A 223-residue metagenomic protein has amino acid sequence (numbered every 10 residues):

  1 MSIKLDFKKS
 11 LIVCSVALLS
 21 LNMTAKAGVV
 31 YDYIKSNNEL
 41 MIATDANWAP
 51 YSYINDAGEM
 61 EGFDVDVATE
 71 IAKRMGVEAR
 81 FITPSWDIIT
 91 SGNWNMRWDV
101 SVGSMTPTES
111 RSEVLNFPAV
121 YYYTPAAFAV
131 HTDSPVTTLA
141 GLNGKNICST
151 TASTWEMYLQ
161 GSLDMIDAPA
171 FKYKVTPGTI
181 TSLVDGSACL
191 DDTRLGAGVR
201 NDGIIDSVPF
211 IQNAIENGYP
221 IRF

Functional and structural regions predicted by a protein language model:
S2-K8, I12-V16, A25-E78: N-terminal hydrophobic or amphipathic helices and topogenic motifs
N22-A27, G186, G218-F223: Short, intrinsically disordered, charge-balanced linker/junction segments flanking boundaries in proteins
K35, A72-R80, W94, W98 (+8 more regions): Sec-exported extracytoplasmic/periplasmic mature domains
M41-P50, M60-K73, T106, T124-D185 (+1 more regions): Bilobed "Venus flytrap"/periplasmic-binding protein-like clamshell domains and structurally analogous long
V65, T69, K73, E78-G141 (+1 more regions): Acidic, polar ligand-binding/catalytic clefts
R80-S91, S134, A170-L195: Short helix-initiation/N-cap motifs at beta->coil->alpha
D87-S91, M105-E113, M157-I166, D191-F223: A ligand-binding cleft/hinge motif common to bilobed small-molecule-binding domains
S101, N146-C148, I204: Short, well-ordered beta-strand core segments
